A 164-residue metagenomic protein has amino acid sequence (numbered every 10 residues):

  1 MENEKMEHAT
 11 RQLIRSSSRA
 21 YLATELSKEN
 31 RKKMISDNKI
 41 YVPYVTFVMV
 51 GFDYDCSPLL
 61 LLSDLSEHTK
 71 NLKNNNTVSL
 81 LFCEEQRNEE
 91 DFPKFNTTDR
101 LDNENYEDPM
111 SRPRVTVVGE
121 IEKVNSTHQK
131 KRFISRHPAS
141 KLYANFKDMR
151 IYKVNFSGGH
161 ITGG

Functional and structural regions predicted by a protein language model:
M1-G164: Binding-site signature for planar aromatic cofactors or substrates
